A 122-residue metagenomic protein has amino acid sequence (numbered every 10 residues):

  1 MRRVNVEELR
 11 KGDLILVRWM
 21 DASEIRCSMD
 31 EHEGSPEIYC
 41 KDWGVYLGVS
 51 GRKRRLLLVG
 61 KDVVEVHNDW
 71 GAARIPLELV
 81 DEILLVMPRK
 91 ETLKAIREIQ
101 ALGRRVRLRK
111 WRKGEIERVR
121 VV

Functional and structural regions predicted by a protein language model:
R2-V122: Conserved RNA-binding domains used in RNP assembly and mRNA/RNA metabolism
